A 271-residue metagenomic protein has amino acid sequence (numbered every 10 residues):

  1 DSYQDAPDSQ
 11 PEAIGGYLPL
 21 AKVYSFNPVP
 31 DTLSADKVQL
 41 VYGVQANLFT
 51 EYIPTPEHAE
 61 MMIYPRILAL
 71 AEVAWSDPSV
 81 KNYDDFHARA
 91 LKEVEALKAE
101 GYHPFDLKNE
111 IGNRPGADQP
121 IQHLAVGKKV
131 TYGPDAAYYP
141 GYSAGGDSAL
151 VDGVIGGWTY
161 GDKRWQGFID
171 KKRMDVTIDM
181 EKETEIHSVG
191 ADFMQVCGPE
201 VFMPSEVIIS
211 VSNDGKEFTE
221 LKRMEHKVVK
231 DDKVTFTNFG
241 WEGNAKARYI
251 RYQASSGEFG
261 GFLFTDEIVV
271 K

Functional and structural regions predicted by a protein language model:
D1-D135, A247: Substrate-binding groove of N-acetylhexosamine-processing glycoside hydrolases
Q4-D5, E206, E225-H226: Short secondary-structure boundary/capping segments
I14-L18, L40, A144-V151, F202-I208 (+1 more regions): Glycine-rich, flexible loop segments associated with nucleotide phosphate handling
V38-L40, L124-V126, A144, V154 (+3 more regions): A short, polar/charged loop/turn motif at coil->beta-strand junctions and beta-hairpin connectors
H103-G156, M194-Q195, T235, G261 (+1 more regions): Mature N-terminal, pre-catalytic/accessory segment of carbohydrate-active enzymes
A136, G215, M224-K227: Short, solvent-exposed coil/turn elements at secondary-structure transition points
G157-K222, K233-K271: Aromatic, loop-rich ligand-recognition surfaces of beta-strand-rich domains
K227-K233: Short proline/glycine- and polar residue-rich coil/turn motifs
